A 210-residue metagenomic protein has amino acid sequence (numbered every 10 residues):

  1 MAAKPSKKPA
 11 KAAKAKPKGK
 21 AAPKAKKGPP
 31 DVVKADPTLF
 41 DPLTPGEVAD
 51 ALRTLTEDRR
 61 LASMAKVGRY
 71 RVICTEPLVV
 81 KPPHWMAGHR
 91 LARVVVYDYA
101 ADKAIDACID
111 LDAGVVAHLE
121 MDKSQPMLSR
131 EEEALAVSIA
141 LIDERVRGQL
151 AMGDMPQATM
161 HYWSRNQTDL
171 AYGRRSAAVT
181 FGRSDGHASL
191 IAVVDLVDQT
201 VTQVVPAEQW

Functional and structural regions predicted by a protein language model:
M1-K26: Polybasic, lysine-enriched low-complexity intrinsically disordered terminal tails
A2-P5, A25, A49, R53-T56 (+2 more regions): Short linear motifs embedded in intrinsically disordered, proline/glycine-rich low-complexity segments
A2-P5, G28-D31, T200-W210: TerminUS-proximal long segments
P30-D36, D112-S124: Acidic/histidine-rich, surface-exposed loop or edge segments in extracytoplasmic proteins
V32-V80, M127-S164: Short, non-transmembrane alpha-helical segments in secretory-pathway proteins
R59-D112, P156-W210: Exposed beta-strand-loop-beta-strand "reactive/processing" segments of non-cytosolic proteins
G114-L119, M127-R130, T200-V204: Short, surface-exposed linear segments at secondary-structure transitions and domain or protein termini
Q125-L128, W210: A short local loop/turn or secondary-structure capping micro-motif enriched for an aromatic residue
